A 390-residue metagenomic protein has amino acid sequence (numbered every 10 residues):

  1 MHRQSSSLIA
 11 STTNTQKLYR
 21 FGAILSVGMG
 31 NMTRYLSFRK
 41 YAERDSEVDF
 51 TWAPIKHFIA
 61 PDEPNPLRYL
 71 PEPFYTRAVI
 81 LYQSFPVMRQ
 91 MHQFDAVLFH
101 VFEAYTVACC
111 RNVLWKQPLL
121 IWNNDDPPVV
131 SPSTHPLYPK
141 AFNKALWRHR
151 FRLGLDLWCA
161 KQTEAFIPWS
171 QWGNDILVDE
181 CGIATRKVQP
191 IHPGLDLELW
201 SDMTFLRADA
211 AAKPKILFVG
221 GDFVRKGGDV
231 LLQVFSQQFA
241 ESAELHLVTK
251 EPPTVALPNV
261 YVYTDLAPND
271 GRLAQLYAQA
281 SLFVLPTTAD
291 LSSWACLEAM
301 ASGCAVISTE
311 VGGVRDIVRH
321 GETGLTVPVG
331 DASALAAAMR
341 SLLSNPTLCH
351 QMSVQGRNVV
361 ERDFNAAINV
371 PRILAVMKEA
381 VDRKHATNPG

Functional and structural regions predicted by a protein language model:
N65-R68, W115-L155: Acceptor-binding helix/loop patch of EC 2.4 sugar-transfer enzymes, predominantly nucleotide-sugar-dependent
W172, G194: Carbohydrate-associated surface elements
T204-K226, L232-S236, L245-H246: Conserved donor-binding/catalytic core segment of Leloir-type glycosyltransferases
T249-Q275: Nucleotide-activated donor-binding/catalytic signature segment of Leloir-type glycosyltransferases, i.e., the conserved
T288: Aromatic "clamp/platform" in nucleotide-sugar-dependent glycosyltransferases that forms part of the donor/acceptor
A305-S308: Short hydrophobic beta-strand element within catalytic cores of glycosyltransferases and related nucleotide-activated
H320-G321, L325-A332, S341-P346: Conserved acidic donor-binding segment of nucleotide-sugar-dependent glycosyltransferases
A334, S341, L348-D363, N369-A375: A short, well-ordered alpha-helix in the C-terminal region of glycosyltransferases
